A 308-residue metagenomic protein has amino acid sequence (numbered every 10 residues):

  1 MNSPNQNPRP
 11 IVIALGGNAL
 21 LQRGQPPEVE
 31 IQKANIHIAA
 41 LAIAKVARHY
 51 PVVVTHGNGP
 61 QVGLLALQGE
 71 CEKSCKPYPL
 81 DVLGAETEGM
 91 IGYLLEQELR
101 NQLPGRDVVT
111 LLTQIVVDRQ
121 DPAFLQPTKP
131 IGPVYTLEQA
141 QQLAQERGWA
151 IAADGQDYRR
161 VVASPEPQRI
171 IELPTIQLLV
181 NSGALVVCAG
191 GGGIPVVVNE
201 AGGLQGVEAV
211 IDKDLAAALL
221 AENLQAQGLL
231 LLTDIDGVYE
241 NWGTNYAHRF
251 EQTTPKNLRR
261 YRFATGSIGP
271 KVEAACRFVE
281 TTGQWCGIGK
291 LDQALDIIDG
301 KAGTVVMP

Functional and structural regions predicted by a protein language model:
N2-P308: C-terminal catalytic "cap/lid" subdomain
